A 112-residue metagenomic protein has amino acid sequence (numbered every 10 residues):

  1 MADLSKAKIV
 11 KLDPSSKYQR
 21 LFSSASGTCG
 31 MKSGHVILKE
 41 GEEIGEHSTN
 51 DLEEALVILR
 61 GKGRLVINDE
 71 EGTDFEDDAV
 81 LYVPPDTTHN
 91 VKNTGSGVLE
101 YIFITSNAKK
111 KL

Functional and structural regions predicted by a protein language model:
M1-M31, G45, L112: A short, N-terminal "cap"/entry segment at the start of jelly-roll beta-barrel domains of the cupin/DSBH fold
Q19, G34-N50: Conserved short histidine dyad/triad with adjacent acidic residue
H35, A55, Y82, G97-L112: A short hydrophobic beta-strand segment most commonly corresponding to one strand of the jelly-roll/cupin
G45-E46, L65-V66, V83, H89-S96: Short beta-strand His + acidic residue motifs that chelate non-heme Fe in jelly-roll/DSBH and cupin folds
D51-G63: Glycine- and acidic-residue-biased ligand/ion/polar-headgroup-sensing regions
D51-L52, E71, T87-T88, G97: A generic "binding-loop/recognition-motif" signal
E70-P85: Short acidic-glycine-tyrosine-enriched beta hairpin
